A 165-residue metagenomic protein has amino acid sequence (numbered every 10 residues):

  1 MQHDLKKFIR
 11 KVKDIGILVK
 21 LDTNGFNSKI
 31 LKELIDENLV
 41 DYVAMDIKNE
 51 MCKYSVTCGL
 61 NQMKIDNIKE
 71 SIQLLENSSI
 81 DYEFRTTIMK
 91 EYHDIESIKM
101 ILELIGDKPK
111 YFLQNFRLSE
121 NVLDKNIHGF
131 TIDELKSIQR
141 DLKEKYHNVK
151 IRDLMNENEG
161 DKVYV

Functional and structural regions predicted by a protein language model:
M1-H128, I132: Conserved AdoMet/S-adenosylmethionine-binding subsite of the radical SAM
K136-V165: A C-terminal junction/extension of Radical SAM enzymes
